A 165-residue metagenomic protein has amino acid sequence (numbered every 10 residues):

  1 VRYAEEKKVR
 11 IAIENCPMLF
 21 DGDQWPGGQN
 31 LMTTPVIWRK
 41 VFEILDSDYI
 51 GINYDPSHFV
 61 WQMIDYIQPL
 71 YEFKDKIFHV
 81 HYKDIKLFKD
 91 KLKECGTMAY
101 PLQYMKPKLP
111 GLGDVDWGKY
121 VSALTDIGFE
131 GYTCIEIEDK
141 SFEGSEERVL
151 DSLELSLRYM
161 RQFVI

Functional and structural regions predicted by a protein language model:
V1-G51, W61: Active-site acidic/histidine proton-transfer and metal-coordination neighborhood in alpha/beta enzyme cores
R2-Y3, I44, E72, A123-D126 (+1 more regions): Alpha-helical scaffold elements within enzyme catalytic domains, especially in hydrolases
E6-K8, S47-Y49, D75-I77, G128-Y132: A general structural motif
V9, E14-F20, D55-F59, K83-I85 (+2 more regions): Active-site beta-loop-alpha junctions enriched in small/polar residues
I11, D55, V80, L124 (+2 more regions): Conserved, mostly hydrophobic/aromatic
D23-P35, R39, F59-E130, G144-D151: Gly/Pro-rich active-site loop or hairpin
S145-I165: C-terminal helical cap(s) of enzyme catalytic domains, especially alpha/beta-barrels
